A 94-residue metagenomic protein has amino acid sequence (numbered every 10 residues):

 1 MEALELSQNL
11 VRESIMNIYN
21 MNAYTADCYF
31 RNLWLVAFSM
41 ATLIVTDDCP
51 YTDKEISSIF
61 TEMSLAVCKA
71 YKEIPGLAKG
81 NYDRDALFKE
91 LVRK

Functional and structural regions predicted by a protein language model:
M1-Y19, D27-R31, S58-K69: Amphipathic alpha-helical packing segments from all-alpha helical-bundle domains
S7, P50, K54, A86 (+1 more regions): An extended, acidic
I15-I18, I44, I56-I59, I74-L77: Weak global preference for isoleucine
I18-L35, K54-E55, G80, R84: All-alpha amphipathic helical-bundle segments outside canonical DNA-binding/catalytic cores that form hydrophobic
W34-T52, V67-K79: Amphipathic C-terminal alpha-helical segment
M40-A41, E55-I59, M63, R93: Alpha-helix boundary/capping detector
I74-K94: C-terminal regulatory/oligomerization modules of transcriptional regulators
